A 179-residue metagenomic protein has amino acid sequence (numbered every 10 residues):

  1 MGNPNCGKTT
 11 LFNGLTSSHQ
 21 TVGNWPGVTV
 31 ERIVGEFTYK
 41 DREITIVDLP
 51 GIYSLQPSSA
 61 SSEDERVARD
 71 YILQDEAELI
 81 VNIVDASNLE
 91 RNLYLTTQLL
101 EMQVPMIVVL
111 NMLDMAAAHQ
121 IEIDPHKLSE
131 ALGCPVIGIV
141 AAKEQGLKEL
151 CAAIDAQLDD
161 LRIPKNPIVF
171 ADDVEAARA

Functional and structural regions predicted by a protein language model:
M1-P57, L73-D75, L79, E101: Conserved G1/Walker A P-loop phosphate-binding module
T10, G14, V67-D70, E149 (+1 more regions): Alpha-helical scaffold segments in soluble metabolic enzymes
T10, T45-I46, I107, I137-V140: Structured core elements
G27, G51-S54, A86-E90, M112-A117 (+1 more regions): Conserved nucleotide-binding/hydrolysis micro-motifs of P-loop NTPases
G35-D41, E63, V67-I137: Conserved C-terminal guanine-recognition region of P-loop GTPase G domains, centered on the G4
D114-V169: Canonical P-loop GTPase G-domain recognition
V169-A179: Extracytoplasmic
